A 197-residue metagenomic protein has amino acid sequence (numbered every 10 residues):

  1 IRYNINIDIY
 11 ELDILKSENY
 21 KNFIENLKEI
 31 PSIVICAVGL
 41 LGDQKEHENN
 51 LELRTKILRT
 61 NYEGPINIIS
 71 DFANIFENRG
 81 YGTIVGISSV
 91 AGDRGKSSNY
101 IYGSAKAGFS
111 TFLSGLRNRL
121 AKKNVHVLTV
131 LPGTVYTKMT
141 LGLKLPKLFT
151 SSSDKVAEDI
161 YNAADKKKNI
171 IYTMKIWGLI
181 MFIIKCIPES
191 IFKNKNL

Functional and structural regions predicted by a protein language model:
R2-E18: Rossmann-fold cofactor-recognition segment
P31-G39, G86: Rossmann-fold scaffold of SDR-type NAD(P)-dependent oxidoreductases
G39-T55, S98: Conserved mid-core segment of classical short-chain dehydrogenase/reductases
I69, A105: Active-site helix of classical SDR
S89: Residue(s) in the substrate-gating loop at a strand-loop-helix junction that position the organic substrate next
R94-Y100: Active-site loop immediately N-terminal to the catalytic Tyr-X3-Lys motif of short-chain dehydrogenase/reductase
T129, L145-F182: C-terminal helical subdomain
